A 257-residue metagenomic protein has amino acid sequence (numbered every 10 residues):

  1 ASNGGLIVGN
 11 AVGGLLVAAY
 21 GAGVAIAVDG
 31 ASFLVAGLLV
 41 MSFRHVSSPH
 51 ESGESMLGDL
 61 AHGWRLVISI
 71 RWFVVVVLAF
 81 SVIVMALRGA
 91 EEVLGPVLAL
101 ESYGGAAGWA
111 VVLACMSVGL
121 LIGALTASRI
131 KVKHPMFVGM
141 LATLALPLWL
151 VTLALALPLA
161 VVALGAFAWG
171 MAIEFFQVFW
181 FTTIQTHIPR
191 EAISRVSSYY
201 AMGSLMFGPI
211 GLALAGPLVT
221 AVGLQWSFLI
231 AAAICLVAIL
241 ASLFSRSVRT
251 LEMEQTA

Functional and structural regions predicted by a protein language model:
A1-A257: Alpha-helical transmembrane-bundle signature of multi-pass membrane transport and export proteins
